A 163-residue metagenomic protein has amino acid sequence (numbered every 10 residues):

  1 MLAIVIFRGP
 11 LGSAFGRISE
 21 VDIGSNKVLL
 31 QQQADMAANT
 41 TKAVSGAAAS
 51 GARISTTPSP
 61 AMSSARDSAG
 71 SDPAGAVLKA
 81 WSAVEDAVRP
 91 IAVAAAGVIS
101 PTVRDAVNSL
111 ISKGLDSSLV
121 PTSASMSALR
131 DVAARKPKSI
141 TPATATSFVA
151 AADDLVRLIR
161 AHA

Functional and structural regions predicted by a protein language model:
M1-S13: N-terminal signal-anchor transmembrane alpha helix of single-pass membrane proteins, serving as the membrane-anchoring
G16-A87: Membrane-proximal, non-transmembrane interface segments of integral membrane proteins
A49-S63, P101, P121, A143 (+1 more regions): Polyanionic, low-complexity intrinsically disordered segments
A69, A94, A133-P137: Secondary-structure edge/capping motif, primarily at the C-terminal ends of alpha-helices and the immediately following
G70-W81, K113-S123, P142-V149: Amphipathic, non-membrane alpha-helical segments in soluble helical-bundle scaffolds
A87, I91-A92, V156-I159: Hydrophobic recognition helices of helix-based DNA-binding modules
A92-P121: Short, charged amphipathic alpha-helical segments flanked by flexible coils
P121-A128, V132-A163: Charge-enriched, short contiguous segments at helix-coil
